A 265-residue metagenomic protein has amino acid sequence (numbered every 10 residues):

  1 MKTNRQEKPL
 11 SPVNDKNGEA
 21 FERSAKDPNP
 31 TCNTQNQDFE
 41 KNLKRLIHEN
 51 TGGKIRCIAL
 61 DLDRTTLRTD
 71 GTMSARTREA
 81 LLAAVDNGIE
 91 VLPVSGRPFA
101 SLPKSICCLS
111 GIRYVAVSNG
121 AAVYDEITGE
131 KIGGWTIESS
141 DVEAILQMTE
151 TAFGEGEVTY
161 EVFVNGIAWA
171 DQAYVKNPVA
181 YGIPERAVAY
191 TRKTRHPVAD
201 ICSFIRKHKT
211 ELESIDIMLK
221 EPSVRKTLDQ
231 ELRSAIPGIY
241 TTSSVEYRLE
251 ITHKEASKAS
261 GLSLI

Functional and structural regions predicted by a protein language model:
M1-L60: Non-catalytic pre-domain segments flanking phosphatase-related domains
K2, E40-C57, M73-S74, S234 (+1 more regions): Mg2+-dependent phosphoryl-transfer enzymes with acidic/Ser/Thr/Gly-rich catalytic loops
R68-T69: Short helix N-cap motif at coil->helix boundaries in the Bergerat
A75-E185: Active-site phosphate-binding/coordination module
G156-I265: Conserved acidic, metal-coordinating active-site core of Asp-based, Mg2+-dependent phosphoryl-transfer enzymes
